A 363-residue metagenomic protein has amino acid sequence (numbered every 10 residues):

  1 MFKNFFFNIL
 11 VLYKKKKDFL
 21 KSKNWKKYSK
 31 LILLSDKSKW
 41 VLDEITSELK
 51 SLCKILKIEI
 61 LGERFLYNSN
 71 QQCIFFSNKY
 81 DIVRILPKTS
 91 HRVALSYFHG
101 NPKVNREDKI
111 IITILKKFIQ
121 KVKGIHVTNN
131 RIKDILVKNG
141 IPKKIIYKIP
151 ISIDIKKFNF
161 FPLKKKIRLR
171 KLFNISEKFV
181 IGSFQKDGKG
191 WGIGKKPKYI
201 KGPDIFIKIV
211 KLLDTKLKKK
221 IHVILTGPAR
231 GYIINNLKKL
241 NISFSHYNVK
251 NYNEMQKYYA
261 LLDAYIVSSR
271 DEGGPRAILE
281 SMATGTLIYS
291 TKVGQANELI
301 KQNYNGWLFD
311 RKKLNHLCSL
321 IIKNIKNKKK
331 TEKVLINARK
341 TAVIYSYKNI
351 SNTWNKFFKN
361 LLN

Functional and structural regions predicted by a protein language model:
K123-V137, I141-L163, I175, V180-K186: Donor nucleotide-sugar binding/catalytic pocket of nucleotide-sugar-dependent glycosyltransferases
K171-G231: Conserved catalytic-core segment of nucleotide-activated headgroup transferases in glycan assembly
K220, G227, G231-N253: Nucleotide-activated donor-binding/catalytic signature segment of Leloir-type glycosyltransferases, i.e., the conserved
K257-L262: Short alpha-helical donor nucleotide-sugar binding micro-motif in glycosyltransferases
R270: Aromatic "clamp/platform" in nucleotide-sugar-dependent glycosyltransferases that forms part of the donor/acceptor
L287-S290: Short hydrophobic beta-strand element within catalytic cores of glycosyltransferases and related nucleotide-activated
Q302-N303, W307-L314, K323-K329: Conserved acidic donor-binding segment of nucleotide-sugar-dependent glycosyltransferases
Y347-N363: C-terminal alpha-helical cap of glycosyltransferases
